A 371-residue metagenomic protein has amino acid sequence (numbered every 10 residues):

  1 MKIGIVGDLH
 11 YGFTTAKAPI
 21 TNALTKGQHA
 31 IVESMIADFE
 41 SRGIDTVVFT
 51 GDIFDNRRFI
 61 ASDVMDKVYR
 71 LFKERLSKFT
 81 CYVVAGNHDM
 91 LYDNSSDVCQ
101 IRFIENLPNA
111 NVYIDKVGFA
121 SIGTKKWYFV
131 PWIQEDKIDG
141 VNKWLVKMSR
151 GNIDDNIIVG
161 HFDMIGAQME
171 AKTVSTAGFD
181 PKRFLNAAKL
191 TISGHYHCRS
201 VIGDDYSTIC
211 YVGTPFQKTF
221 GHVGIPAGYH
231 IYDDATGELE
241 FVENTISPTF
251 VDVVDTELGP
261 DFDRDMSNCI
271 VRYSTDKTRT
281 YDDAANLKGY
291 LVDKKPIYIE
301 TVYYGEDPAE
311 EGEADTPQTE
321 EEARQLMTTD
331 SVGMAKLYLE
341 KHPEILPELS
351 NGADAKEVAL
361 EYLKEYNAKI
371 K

Functional and structural regions predicted by a protein language model:
M1-G4: Extreme N-terminal starter segment of soluble prokaryotic enzymes
D8, V47, D52, V68 (+7 more regions): Divalent metal-coordination and catalytic microenvironments
L9, K17-A120, F184-A188: Core catalytic region of metal-dependent phosphoesterases/phosphodiesterases, especially metallo-beta-lactamase-like
H10-T15, D55-R58, V84-V98, A120 (+4 more regions): Active-site environment of divalent metal-dependent phosphoester hydrolases
A30, D234-K371: Accessory, non-catalytic peripheral segments of nucleic-acid enzymes
K73-S77, S149-N152, P181-A187, D204-D205 (+1 more regions): Short, conserved loop/helix-junction motifs that constitute active-site signature segments in enzyme catalytic cores
D89-K182, V212: Conserved catalytic scaffold of divalent metal-dependent phosphoesterases
E170-L239: Conserved beta-sheet core of the metallophosphoesterase superfamily
